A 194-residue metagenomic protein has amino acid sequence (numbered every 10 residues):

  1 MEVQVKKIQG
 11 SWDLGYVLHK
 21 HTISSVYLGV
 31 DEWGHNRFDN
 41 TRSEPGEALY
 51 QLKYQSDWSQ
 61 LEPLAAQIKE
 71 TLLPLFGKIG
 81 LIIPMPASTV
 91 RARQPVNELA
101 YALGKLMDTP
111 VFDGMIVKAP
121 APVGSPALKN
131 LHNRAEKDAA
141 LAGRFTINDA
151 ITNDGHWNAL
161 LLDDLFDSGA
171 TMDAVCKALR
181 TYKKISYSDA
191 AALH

Functional and structural regions predicted by a protein language model:
M1-K78, T89, P120-I151, G155: Active-site-facing substrate-recognition patch
M1-Y16, D173-H194: PRPP-dependent phosphoribosyltransferase catalytic core
E70, Y101, K105, K177-T181: Short, well-ordered alpha-helices that flank and scaffold nucleotide-derived cofactor binding pockets
I83-P86, V111-S125: A short, structured active-site edge motif that brings together acidic residues
P86-P95: Glycine-rich phosphate-binding loops at beta-strand->alpha-helix junctions
V96-F112: Glycine-rich phosphate-binding loop and adjoining helix at the ATP-binding site of ATP-dependent phosphoryl-transfer
A142-A150, W157-L161, A174-Y182, D189-A190: Long C-terminal interaction/binding lobes of large macromolecular proteins
L165-V175: Acidic, divalent-metal-coordinating active-site segment for phosphoryl/phosphodiester hydrolysis, typified by short
